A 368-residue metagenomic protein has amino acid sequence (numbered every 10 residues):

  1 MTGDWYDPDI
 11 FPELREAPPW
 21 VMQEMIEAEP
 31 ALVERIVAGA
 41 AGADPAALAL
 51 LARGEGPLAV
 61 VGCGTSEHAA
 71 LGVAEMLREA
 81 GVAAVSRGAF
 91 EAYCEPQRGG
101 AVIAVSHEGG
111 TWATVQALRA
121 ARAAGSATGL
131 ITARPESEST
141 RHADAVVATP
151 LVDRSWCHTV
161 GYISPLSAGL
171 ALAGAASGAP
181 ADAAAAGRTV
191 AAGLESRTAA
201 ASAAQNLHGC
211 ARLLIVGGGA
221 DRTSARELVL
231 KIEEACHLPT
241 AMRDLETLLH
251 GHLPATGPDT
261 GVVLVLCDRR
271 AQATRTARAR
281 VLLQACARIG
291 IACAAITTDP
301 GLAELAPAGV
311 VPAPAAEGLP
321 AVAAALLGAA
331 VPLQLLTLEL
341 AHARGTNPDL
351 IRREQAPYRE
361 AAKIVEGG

Functional and structural regions predicted by a protein language model:
M1-E13, A17-M22, A143, C267-D268 (+2 more regions): Phosphate-moiety recognition in structured ligand-binding domains
D4-P8, L48-A49, Y93, A203-A204: Short, flexible segments with low predicted structural confidence
W5-Y6, P12, Q23, D44 (+2 more regions): N-terminal membrane-targeting/anchoring modules of bacterial envelope and secretion proteins
P18-E55, A145-V263, R344-G368: Active-site phosphate/pyrophosphate-binding segments
I26, L77, I103, I232 (+1 more regions): Terminal peptide-recognition signature
G42, A52-G193, R197, P258-G318 (+1 more regions): Glycine-rich phosphate-binding loops that contact phosphosugars or nucleotide phosphates
A69, V73, S164-A168, S224 (+2 more regions): Catalytic-loop motifs flanking and including active-site residues across diverse enzymes
